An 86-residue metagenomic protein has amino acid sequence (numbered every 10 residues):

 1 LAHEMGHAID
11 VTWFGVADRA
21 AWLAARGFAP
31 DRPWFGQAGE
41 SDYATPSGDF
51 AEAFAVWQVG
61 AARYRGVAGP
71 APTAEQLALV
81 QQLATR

Functional and structural regions predicted by a protein language model:
L1: Cell wall/extracellular polymer interaction/catalysis modules
M5-A21: Catalytic Zn2+-binding segment of zinc metalloproteases
A24-R86: Metalloprotease/metallohydrolase-associated module, dominated by Zn2+-dependent proteases
